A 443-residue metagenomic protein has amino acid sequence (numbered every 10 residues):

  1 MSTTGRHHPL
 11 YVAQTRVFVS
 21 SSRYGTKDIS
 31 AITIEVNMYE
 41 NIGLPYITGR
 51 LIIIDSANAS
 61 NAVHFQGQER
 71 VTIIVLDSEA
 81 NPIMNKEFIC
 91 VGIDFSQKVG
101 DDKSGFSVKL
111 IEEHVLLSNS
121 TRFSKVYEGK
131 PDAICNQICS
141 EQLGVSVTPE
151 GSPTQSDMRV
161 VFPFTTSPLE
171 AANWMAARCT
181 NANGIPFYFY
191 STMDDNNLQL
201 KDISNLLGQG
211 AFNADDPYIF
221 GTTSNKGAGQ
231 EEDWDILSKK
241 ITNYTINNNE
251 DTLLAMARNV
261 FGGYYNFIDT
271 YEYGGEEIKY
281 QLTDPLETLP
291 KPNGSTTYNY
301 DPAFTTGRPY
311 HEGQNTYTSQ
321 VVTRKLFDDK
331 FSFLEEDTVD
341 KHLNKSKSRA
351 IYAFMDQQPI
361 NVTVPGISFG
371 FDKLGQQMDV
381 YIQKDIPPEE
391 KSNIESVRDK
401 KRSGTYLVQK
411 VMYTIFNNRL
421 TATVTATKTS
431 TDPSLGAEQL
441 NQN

Functional and structural regions predicted by a protein language model:
M1-I74, F106-L117, E150, T306-N443: Juxtamembrane "anchor/assembly" segments of surface/extracellular structural proteins
V12, T26-N37, C90-G92, D157-R159 (+6 more regions): A broad structural signal for short, well-ordered beta-strand segments within beta-sheet-rich domains
R23-E35, I83-V91, T121, G210-S224: Short amphipathic beta-strand/extended segments with alternating polar/hydrophobic composition
A59-E150, R159-V161, A176, D202-S204 (+2 more regions): Surface-exposed cap/loop segments at beta↔alpha junctions
D77, P131-Q137, E141, G221-L237 (+2 more regions): Short, cationic low-complexity segments
G105, E112-H114, G151-A257, I268 (+1 more regions): Short beta-strand-centered interaction patches in the first periplasmic/extracellular domains of large envelope
P131, F164-P168, A182, S191-M193 (+4 more regions): Active-site-proximal structural scaffolding
N225-L374: Charged, gly/pro-rich, cysteine-poor intrinsically disordered low-complexity regions
